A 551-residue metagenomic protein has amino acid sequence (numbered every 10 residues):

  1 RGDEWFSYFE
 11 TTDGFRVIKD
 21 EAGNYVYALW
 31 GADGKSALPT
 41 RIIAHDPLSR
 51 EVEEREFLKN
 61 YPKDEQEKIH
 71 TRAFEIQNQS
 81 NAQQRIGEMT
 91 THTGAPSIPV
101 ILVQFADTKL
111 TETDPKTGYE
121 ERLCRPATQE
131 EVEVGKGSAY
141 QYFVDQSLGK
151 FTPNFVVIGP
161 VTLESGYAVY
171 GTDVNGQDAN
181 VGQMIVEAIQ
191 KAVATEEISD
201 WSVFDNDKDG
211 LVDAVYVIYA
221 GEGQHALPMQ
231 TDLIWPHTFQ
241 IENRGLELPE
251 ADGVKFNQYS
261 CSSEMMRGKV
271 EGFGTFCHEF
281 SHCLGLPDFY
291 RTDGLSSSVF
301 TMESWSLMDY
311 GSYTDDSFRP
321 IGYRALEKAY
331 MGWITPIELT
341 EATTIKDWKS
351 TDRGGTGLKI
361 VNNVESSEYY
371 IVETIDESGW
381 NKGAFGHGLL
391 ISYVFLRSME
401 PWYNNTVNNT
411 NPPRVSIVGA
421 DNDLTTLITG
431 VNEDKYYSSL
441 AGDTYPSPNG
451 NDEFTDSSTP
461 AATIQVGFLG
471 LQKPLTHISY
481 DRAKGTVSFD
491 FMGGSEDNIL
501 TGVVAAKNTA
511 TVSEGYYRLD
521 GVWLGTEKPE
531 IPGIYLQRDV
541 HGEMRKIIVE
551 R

Functional and structural regions predicted by a protein language model:
R1-V254, R353-N498: Zymogen propeptides/activation segments of proteases
V17, T275-H278, E514-G515: A residue-level detector for well-ordered beta-strand positions
D205, D209, H278-G285, R518: Acidic active-site catalytic centers that drive phospho-/nucleotidyl reactions and related ester hydrolyses
A214-A384, F395-R397: Extracellular hydrolytic enzyme modules, especially secreted metalloproteases of the metzincin/thermolysin-like class
I499-R551: C-terminal outer-membrane/trafficking sorting elements
